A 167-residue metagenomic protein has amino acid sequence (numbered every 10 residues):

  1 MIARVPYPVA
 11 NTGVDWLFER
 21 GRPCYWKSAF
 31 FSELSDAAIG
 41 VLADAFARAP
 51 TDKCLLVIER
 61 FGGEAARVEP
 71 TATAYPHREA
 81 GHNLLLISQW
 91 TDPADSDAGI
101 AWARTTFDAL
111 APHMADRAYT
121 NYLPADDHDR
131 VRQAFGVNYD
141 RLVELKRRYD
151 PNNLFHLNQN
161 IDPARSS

Functional and structural regions predicted by a protein language model:
M1-S167: Soluble FAD-dependent oxygen oxidases
